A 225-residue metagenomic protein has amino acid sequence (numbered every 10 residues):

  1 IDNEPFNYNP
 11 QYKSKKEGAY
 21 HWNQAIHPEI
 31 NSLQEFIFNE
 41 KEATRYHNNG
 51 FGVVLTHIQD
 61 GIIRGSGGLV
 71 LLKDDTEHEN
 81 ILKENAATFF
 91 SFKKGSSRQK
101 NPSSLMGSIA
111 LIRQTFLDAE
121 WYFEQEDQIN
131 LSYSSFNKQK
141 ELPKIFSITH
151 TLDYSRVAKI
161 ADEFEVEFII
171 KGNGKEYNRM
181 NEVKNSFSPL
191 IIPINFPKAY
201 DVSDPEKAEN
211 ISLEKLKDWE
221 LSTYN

Functional and structural regions predicted by a protein language model:
I1, K15-A19, I58-G67, S103-A110 (+2 more regions): Short charge-dense sequence patches
I1-N49, V53-H57: Metal-associated gating/positioning segment near the N- to mid-region
N7, D60, D74-T76, K94 (+3 more regions): A broadly conserved detector of short glycine/acidic/proline-rich loop/turn motifs that flank catalytic sites and bind
N7-K15, T76-L82, F123-Q128, F146-T149: Short, functional N-terminal and low-complexity linear motifs
Y8-Q11, E17, S97-M106, R113-Q114 (+1 more regions): Acidic/polar short surface loop at catalytic or gating sites that assists cofactor/ion binding and chemistry
F38-K94, R98-S104, Y154, K159-E165 (+1 more regions): Active-site loop-helix segments enriched in His/Asp/Glu that coordinate and activate a nucleophilic water at divalent
L105-N225: Active-site neighborhoods of metal-dependent hydrolases
